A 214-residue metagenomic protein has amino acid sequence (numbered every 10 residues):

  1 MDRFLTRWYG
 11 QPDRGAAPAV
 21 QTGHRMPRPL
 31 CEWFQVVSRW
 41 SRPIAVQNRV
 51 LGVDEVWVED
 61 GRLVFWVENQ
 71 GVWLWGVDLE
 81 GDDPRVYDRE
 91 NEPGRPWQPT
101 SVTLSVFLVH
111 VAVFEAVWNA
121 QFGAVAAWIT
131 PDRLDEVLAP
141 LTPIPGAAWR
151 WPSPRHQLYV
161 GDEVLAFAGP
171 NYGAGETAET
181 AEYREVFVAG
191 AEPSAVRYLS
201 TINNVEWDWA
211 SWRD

Functional and structural regions predicted by a protein language model:
M1-Q98, V109-Q157, T180-A181, P193-V196 (+1 more regions): A surface-exposed partner-binding patch
R155-D214: Extended, charged low-complexity segments that frequently continue into or abut oligomerization scaffolds
